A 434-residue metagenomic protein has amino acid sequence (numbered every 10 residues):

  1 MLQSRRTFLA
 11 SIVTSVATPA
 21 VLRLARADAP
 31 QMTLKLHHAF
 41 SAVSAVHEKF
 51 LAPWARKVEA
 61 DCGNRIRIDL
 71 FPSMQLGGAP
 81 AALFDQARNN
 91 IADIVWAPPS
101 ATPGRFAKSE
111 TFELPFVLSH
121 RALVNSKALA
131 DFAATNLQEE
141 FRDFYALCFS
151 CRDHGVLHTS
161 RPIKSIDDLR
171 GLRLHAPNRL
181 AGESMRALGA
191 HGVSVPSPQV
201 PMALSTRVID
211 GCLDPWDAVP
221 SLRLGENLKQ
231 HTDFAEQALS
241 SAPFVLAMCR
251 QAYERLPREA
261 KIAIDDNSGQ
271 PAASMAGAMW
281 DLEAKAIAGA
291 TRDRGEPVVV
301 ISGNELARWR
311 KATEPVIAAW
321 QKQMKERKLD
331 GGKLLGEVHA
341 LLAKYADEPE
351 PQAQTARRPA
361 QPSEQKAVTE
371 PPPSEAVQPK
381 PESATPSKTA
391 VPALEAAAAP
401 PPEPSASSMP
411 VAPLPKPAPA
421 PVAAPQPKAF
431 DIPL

Functional and structural regions predicted by a protein language model:
L2-Q3, T7-L123, T135, E139-E364 (+1 more regions): N-terminal secretory/targeting leader peptides
P351-L434: Compositionally biased, proline/threonine/alanine/serine-rich low-complexity intrinsically disordered stretches
